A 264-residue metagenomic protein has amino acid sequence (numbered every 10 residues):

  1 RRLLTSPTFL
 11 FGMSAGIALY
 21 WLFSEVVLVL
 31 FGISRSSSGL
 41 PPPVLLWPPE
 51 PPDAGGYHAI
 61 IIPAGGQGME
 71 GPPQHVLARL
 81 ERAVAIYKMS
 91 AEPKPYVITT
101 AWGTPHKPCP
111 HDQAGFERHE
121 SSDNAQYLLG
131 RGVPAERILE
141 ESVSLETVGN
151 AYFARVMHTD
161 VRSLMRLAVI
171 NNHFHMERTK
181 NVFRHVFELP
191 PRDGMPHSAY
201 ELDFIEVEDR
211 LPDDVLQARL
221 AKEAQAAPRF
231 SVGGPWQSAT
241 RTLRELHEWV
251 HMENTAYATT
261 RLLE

Functional and structural regions predicted by a protein language model:
R1-L4: Short, low-complexity, Lys/Arg-enriched N-terminal segments of secretory-pathway carbohydrate enzymes
P7-F9, A18-A226, F230: A structural signal for short, hydrophobic/glycine-enriched beta-strand patches
I205-E264: A structured, mid-to-C-terminal "fold-capping" secondary-structure block
